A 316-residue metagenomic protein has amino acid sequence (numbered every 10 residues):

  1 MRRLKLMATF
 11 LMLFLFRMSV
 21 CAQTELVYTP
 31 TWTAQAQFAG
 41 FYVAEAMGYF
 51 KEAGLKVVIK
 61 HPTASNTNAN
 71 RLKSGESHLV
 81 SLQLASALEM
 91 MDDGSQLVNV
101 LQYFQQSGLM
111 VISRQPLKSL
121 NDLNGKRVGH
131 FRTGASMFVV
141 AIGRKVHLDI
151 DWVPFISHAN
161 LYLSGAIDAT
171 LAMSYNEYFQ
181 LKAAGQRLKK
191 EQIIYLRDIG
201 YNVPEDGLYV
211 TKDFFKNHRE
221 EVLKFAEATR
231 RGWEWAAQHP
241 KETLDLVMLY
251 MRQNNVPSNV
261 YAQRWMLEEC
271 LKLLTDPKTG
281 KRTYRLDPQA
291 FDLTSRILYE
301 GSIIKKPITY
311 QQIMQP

Functional and structural regions predicted by a protein language model:
M1-A8: Bacterial N-terminal signal peptides that target proteins for export
A8-R17: Bacterial N-terminal signal peptides
M18-A22: Sec/Tat signal peptide C-region and signal peptidase I cleavage site
Q23-F155, A159-Y175, I194, N202: Short, glycine-/small- and polar/acidic-enriched structural segments that line small-molecule recognition paths
E45-G48, A53-G54, E76, S81-L84 (+8 more regions): Sec/Tat-exported extracytoplasmic proteins
A85-S86, S157-L161, G165-V256: Pocket-lining segment of extracytoplasmic ligand-binding domains
N217-G301: Secondary-structure end/capping motifs
T294-R296, E300-P316: Hinge/cleft segment of the Venus flytrap/periplasmic-binding protein
